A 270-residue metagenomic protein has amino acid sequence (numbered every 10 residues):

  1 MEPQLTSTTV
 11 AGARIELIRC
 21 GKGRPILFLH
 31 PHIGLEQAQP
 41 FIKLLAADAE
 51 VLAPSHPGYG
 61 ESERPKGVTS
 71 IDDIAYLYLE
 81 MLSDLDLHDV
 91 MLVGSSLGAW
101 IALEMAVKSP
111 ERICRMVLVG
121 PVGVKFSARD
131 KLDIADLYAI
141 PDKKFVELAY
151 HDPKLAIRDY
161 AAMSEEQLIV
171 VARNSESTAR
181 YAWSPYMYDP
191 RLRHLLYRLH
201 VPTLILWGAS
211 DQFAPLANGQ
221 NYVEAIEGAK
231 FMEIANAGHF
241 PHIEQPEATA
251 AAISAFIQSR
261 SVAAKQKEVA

Functional and structural regions predicted by a protein language model:
M1-R14: N-terminal cap/lid segment of alpha/beta-hydrolase-fold proteins
A11-E61: Conserved HGGG/HGGXW glycine-rich cap/lid loop of the alpha/beta-hydrolase fold
H32, A209-D211, N236-G238: Acidic beta-to-alpha connecting loop that harbors the catalytic carboxylate
L52-V93, A251: Active-site loop/oxyanion-hole signature of alpha/beta-hydrolase fold enzymes
W100-L103, V107-K108, C114-K144: Flexible "cap/lid" loop of the alpha/beta hydrolase fold
S127-A128, K143-T203: Conserved alpha/beta-hydrolase catalytic His-Asp/Glu region
W183-E224, E233: Conserved serine/cysteine hydrolase catalytic core
A229-A270: Catalytic active-site module of serine/aspartate enzymes centered on a nucleophile-bearing elbow/loop
